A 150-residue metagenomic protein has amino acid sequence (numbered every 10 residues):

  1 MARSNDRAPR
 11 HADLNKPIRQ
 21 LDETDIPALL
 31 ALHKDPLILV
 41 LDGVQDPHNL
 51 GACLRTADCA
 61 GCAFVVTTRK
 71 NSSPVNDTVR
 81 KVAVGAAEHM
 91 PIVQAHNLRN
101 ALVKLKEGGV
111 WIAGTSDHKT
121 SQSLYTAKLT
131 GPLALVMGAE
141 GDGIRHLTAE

Functional and structural regions predicted by a protein language model:
M1-E150: Post-transcriptional modification and biogenesis factors for structured RNAs of the translation apparatus
